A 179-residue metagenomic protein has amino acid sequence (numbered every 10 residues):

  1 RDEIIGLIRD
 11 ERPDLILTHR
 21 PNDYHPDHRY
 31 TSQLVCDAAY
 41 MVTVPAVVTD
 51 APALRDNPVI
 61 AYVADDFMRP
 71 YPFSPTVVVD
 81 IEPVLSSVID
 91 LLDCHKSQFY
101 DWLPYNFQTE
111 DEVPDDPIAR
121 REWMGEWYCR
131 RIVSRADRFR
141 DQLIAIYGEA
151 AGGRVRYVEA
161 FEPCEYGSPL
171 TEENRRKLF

Functional and structural regions predicted by a protein language model:
R1-V48, L54-D56, Y62, F73: Active-site beta-strand->loop->alpha-helix modules in alpha/beta enzyme cores, enriched in Gly/His/Asp(Glu)
P45-T49, L54-D56, F67-Y71, V77-F179: C-terminal accessory domains and tails appended to enzymatic cores
